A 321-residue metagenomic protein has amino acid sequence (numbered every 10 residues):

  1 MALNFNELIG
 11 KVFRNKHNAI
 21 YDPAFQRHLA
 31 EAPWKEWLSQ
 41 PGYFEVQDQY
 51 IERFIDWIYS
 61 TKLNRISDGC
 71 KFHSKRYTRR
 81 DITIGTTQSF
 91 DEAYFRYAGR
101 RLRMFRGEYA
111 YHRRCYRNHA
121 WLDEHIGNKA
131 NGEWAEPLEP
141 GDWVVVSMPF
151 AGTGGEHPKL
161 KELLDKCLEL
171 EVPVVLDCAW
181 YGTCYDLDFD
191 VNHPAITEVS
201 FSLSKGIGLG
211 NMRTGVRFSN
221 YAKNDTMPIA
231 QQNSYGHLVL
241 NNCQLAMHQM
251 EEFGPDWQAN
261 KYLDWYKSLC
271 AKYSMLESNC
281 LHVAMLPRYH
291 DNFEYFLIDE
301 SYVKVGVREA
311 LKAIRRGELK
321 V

Functional and structural regions predicted by a protein language model:
A2-V321: PLP-dependent class I/II
